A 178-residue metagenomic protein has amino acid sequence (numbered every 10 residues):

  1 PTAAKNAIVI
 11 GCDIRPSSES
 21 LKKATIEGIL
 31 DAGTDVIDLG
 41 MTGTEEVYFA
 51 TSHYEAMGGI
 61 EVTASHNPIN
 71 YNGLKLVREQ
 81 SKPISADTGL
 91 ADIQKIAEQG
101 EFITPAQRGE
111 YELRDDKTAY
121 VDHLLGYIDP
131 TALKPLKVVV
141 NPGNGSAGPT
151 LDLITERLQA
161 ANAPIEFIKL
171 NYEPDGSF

Functional and structural regions predicted by a protein language model:
P1-E27, D31-A32, E110-K137: An N-terminal, well-structured beta->alpha segment
A4-Y71, L153-F178: N-terminal small/polar loop signature for handling phosphorylated ligands or for N-terminal nucleophile
N72-F178: Gly/Ser/Thr-enriched, mixed-charge loops and adjacent short helices that form phosphate/oxyanion-binding elements
